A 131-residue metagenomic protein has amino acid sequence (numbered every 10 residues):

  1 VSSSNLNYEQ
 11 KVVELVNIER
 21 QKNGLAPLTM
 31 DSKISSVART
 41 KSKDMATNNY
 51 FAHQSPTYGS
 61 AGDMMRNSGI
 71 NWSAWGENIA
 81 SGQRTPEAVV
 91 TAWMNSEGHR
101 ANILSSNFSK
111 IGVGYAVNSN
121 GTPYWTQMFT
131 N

Functional and structural regions predicted by a protein language model:
S2-A46: A short alpha-helix/helix-coil micro-patch that ends at or immediately precedes a cysteine
N7, N49-Y50, P123: Intrinsically disordered, low-complexity N-terminal regions enriched in serine/proline/glycine with scattered basic
K22-S36, N49-T57, G76, R100-A116: Surface-exposed patches in mature extracellular/periplasmic domains of secreted proteins
S36-E87, I103: Short, surface-exposed glycine/acidic/tryptophan-bearing loops
S81-N131: Disulfide-stabilized extracellular recognition modules
